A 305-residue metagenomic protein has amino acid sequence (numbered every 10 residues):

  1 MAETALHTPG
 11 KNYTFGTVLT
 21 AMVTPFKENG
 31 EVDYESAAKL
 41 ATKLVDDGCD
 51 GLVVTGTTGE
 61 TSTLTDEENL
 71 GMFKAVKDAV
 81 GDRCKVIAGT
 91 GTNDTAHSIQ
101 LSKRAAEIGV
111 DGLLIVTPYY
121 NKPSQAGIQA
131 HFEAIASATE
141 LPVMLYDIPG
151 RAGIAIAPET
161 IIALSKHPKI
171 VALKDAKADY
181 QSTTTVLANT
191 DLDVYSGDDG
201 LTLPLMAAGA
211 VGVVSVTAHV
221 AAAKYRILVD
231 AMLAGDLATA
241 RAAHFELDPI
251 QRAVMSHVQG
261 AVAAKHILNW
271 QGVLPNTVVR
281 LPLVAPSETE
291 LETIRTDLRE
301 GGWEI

Functional and structural regions predicted by a protein language model:
E3-G10, T14-T24, K43, D47-C49 (+3 more regions): C-terminal alpha-helical cap/extension of soluble enzyme domains
E3-T20, T24-G153, I161-A163: Active-site beta->alpha loop and helix N-cap motifs at the rims of alpha/beta catalytic domains
K27-G30, S36, E68, P123-S124 (+8 more regions): Solvent-exposed, flexible loop/coil residues
E31, T57-E60, T90-T92, D198 (+3 more regions): Gly/Ser/Thr-rich helix-start
A37, N69, F73, S98 (+7 more regions): A general structural signal for well-ordered alpha-helical segments in protein cores
D78-C84, E107-G109, T139-L141, K166-K169 (+4 more regions): Short helix-capping segments at alpha-helix termini
A134-A138, P149-D248, R252-S256: Catalytic alpha/beta core domains of metabolic enzymes, predominantly
